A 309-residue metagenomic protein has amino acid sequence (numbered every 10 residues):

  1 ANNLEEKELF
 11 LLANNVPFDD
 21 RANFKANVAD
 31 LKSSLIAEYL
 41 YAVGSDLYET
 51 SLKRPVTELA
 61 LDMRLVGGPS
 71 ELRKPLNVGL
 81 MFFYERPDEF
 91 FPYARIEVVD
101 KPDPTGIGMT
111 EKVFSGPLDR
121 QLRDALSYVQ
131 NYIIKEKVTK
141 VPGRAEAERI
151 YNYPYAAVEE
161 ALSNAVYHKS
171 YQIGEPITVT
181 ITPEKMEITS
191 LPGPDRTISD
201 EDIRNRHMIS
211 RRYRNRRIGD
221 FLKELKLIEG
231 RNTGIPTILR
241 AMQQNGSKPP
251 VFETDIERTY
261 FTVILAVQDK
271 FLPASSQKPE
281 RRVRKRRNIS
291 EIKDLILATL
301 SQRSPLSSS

Functional and structural regions predicted by a protein language model:
A1-L162, V166-E175, I181-S190, P194-R211 (+3 more regions): Active-site helix-to-loop segments that bind/position phosphate- or nucleotide-bearing substrates and donors across
K32, E89-F90, I198-E201, R206-D294 (+1 more regions): Flexible, glycine-/charge-rich segments associated with ATP-binding catalytic modules
P305-S309: Short acidic, hydrophobic short linear motifs in intrinsically disordered regions
